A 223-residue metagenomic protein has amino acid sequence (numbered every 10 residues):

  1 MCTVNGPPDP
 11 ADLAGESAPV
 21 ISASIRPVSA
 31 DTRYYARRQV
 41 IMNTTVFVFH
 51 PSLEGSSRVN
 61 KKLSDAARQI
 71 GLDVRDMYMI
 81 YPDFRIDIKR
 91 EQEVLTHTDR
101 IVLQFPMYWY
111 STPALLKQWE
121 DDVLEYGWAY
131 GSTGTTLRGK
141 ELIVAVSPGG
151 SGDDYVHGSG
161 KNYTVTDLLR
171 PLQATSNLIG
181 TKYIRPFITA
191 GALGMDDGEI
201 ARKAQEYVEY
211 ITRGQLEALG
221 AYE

Functional and structural regions predicted by a protein language model:
P10-L13, Y35: Short hydrophobic targeting helices and cationic amphipathic motifs that mediate membrane/organellar targeting
S22-Y130, E206-E209, G214-E223: N-terminal beta1-alpha1-beta2 submodule of the flavodoxin-like/Rossmannoid cofactor-binding fold
S64, P171-E223: Glycine-rich phosphate/pyrophosphate-binding loop and the adjoining helix
Q104, V156-T166, D197-I211: Short, electropositive alpha-helical surface patch
Y126-L137, L178: Short, acidic/small-residue loops that bind anionic groups at enzyme active sites
R138-T181: Short, glycine-/small-residue-rich phosphate/pyrophosphate-handling segment
